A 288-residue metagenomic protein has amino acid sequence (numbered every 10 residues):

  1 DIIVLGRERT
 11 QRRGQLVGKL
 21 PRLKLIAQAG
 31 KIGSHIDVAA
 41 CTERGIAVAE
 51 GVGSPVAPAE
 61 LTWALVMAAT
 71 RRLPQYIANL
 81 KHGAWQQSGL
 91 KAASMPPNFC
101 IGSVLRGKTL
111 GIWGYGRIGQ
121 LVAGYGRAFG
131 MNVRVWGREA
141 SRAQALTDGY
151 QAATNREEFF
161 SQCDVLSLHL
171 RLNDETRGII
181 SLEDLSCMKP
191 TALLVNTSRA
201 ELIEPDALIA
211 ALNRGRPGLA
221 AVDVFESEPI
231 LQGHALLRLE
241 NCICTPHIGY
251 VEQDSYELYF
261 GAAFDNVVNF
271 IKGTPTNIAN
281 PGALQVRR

Functional and structural regions predicted by a protein language model:
D1-V52, S161, S181: An N-terminal-biased, well-structured beta-alpha scaffold segment characteristic of Rossmann-like dinucleotide-binding
Q11-G14, E139-A235: Rossmann-like adenosine-cofactor binding region
V52-T109, A279: Phosphate-binding beta-alpha-beta segment of Rossmann-like dinucleotide-binding domains, i.e., the NAD(P)
A59-A78, G124-M131, G261-T274: Oxidoreductase and adenylate-handling cofactor-binding alpha/beta cores
A84, T191-R288: Rossmann-like dinucleotide-binding domain for NAD(H)/NADP(H)
L110-I112, V135: Hydrophobic Val/Ile/Leu positions in short beta-strands of Rossmann-like dinucleotide-binding domains
Y115-G116: Glycine-rich Rossmann-fold phosphate-binding loop(s) that bind the pyrophosphate of adenine dinucleotide cofactors
G119-Q120: N-terminal Rossmann-fold NAD(P) dinucleotide-binding loop
